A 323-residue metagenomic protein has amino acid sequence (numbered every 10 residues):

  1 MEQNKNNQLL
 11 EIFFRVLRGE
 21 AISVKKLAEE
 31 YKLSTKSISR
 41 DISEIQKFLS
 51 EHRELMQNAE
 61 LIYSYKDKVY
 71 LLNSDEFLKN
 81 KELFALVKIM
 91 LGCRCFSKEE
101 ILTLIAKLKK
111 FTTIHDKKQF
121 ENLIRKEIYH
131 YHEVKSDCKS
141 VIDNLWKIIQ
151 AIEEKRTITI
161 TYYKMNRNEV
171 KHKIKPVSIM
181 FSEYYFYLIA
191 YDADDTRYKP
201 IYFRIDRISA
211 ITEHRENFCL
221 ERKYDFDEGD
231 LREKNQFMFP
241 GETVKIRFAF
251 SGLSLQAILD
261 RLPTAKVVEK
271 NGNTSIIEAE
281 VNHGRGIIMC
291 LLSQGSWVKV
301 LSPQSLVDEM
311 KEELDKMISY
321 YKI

Functional and structural regions predicted by a protein language model:
M1-I89, K316-I323: Short, basic/aromatic recognition patches that contact phosphate-bearing ligands
L61, I179, I211, V267-V268: A structural signal for short hydrophobic beta-strand segments in well-ordered beta-sheet cores
L71, T159, Y187-I189, I276 (+1 more regions): General beta-strand recognition
L72-F77, Y191-D194, A279-H283: Secondary-structure transition/turn motif
L78-Y163: Bulky hydrophobic/aromatic content
K126-R247: Core beta-strand-centered patch of the WYL/Sm-like small regulatory domain
D230-I323: Polybasic (Lys/Arg-rich)
